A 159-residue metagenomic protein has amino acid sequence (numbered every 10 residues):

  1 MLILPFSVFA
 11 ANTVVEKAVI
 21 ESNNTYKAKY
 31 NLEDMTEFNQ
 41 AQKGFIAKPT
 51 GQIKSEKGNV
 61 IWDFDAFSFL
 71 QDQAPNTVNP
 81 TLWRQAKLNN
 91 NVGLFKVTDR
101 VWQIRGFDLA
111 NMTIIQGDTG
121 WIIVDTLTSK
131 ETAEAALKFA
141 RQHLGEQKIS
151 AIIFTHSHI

Functional and structural regions predicted by a protein language model:
M1-S7: Bacterial N-terminal signal peptides
A11-N91: N-terminal pre-domain segments of enzymes
K87-E146: Conserved beta-strand hairpin/beta-sheet module of binuclear metal-dependent hydrolase folds, prominently
I149-I159: Metallo-beta-lactamase
